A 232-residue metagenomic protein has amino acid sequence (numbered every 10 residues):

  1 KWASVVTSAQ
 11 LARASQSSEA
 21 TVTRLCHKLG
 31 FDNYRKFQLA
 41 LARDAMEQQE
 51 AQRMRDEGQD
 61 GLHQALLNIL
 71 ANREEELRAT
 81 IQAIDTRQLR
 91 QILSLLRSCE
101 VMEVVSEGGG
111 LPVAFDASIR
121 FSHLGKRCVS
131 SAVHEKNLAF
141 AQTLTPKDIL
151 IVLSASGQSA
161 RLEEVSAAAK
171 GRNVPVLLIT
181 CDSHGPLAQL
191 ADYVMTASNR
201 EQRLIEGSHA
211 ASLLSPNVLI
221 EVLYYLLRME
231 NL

Functional and structural regions predicted by a protein language model:
K1-Q88: HTH-adjacent hinge/linker in prokaryotic transcriptional regulators
L25-C26, I92, A117, V165: Hydrophobic residues within alpha-helices that form the first helical element adjacent to the glycine-rich loop
C26, F37, Q52, Q91-I92 (+4 more regions): Residue-level detector of alpha-helical recognition elements and their boundaries
D85-R97: Short, acidic loop-to-helix structural element flanking the phosphoryl-transfer center in phosphate-processing enzymes
R97-V218, V222-N231: Glycine-rich phosphate-binding loops that contact phosphosugars or nucleotide phosphates
